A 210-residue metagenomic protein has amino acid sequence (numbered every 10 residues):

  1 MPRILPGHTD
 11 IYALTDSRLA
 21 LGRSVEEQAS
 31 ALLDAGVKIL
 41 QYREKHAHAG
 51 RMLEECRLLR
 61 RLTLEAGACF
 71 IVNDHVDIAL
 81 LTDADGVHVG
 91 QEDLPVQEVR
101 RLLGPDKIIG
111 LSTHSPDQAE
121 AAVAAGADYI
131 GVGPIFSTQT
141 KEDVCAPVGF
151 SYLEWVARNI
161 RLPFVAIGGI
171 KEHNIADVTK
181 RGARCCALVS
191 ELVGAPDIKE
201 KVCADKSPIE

Functional and structural regions predicted by a protein language model:
M1-L94, R101-Y129, C145, W155 (+4 more regions): Conserved N-terminal beta1-alpha1 strand-loop-helix module at the mouth
S17, F136-T138: A short, flexible beta-alpha/helix-coil linker loop
E44, P134-F136: Short, histidine-centered active-site or binding-site loop motifs used for metal coordination, general acid-base
V132, A166-I170, L188-S190: Glycine-rich beta-strand-to-loop/alpha-helix junction loops that act as flexible
T140-E142: Glycine/threonine-rich flexible loop motifs
P147-F150: Short alpha-helical segments enriched in small residues
